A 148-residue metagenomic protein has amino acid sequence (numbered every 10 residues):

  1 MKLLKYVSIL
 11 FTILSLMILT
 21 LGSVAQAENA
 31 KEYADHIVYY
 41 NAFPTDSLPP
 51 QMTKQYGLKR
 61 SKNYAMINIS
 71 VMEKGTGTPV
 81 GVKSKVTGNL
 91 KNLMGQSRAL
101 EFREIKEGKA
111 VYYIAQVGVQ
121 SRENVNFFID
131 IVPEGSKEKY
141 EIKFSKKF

Functional and structural regions predicted by a protein language model:
I9-T20: Bacterial N-terminal signal peptides
L21-A27: Sec/Tat signal peptide C-region and signal peptidase I cleavage site
A27-M66: Beta-strand-rich domain onsets/edges
A65-G75: Beta-strand-rich structural segments
T78-T87: Short flexible loop/turn segments that cap and initiate beta-strands
E107-I114: Aromatic sugar-binding surface patches on proteins that engage polysaccharides or sugar-phosphate polymers
V117-G118, F128-K139: Short, exposed beta-strand-loop hairpins at the edges of beta-sheets in extracellular/periplasmic proteins
E138-K147: Edge beta-strands of extracellular beta-sandwich domains
